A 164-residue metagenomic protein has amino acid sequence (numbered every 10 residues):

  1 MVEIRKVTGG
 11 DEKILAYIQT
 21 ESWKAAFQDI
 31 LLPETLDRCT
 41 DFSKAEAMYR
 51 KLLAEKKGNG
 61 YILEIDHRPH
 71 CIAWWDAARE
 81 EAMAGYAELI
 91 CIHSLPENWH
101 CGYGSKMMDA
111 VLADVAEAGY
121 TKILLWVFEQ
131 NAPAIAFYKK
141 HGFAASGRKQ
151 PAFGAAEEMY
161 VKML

Functional and structural regions predicted by a protein language model:
V2-E3: Extreme N-terminal starter segment of soluble prokaryotic enzymes
K6-E12, Y17-L31, T35-E97, M108-A110 (+4 more regions): Acetyl-CoA-dependent GNAT
H67, C71, G102-G104, G142: Conserved phosphate-binding and hydrolysis motifs of nucleotide-dependent enzymes
A87, T121-I135, K139-L164: C-terminal "cap" of GNAT-fold acetyltransferases
L95-E97, C101, E129-Q130: Active-site acidic-Proline motif in GNAT/NAT acetyltransferases
H100-A113, A136-K140: Conserved acetyl-CoA-binding loop-helix of GNAT-fold acetyltransferases
C101, A118-T121: Short coil/turn segments at alpha/beta junctions that flank glycine-rich nucleotide-binding fingerprints
